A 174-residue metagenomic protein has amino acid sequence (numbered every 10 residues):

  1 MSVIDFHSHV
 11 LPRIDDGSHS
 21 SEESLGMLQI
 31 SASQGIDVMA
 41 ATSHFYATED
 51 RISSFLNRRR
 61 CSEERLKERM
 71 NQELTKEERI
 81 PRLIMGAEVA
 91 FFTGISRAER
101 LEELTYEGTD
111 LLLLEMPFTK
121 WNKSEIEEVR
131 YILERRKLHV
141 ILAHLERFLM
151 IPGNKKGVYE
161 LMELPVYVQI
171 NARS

Functional and structural regions predicted by a protein language model:
M1-R79, Y159: An N-terminally biased module of ancient metal coordination in phosphate/nucleic-acid-related enzymes
S8, H44-F45, E88-V89, L145 (+1 more regions): Active-site metal-binding loops of divalent metal-dependent hydrolases
P12-I14, M116, A172: Short glycine-centered, acidic/aromatic-flanked micro-motifs in structured strand/loop junctions that mark active-site
D50-Q169: Extended substrate/RNA-proximal surfaces in nucleic-acid metabolism proteins
